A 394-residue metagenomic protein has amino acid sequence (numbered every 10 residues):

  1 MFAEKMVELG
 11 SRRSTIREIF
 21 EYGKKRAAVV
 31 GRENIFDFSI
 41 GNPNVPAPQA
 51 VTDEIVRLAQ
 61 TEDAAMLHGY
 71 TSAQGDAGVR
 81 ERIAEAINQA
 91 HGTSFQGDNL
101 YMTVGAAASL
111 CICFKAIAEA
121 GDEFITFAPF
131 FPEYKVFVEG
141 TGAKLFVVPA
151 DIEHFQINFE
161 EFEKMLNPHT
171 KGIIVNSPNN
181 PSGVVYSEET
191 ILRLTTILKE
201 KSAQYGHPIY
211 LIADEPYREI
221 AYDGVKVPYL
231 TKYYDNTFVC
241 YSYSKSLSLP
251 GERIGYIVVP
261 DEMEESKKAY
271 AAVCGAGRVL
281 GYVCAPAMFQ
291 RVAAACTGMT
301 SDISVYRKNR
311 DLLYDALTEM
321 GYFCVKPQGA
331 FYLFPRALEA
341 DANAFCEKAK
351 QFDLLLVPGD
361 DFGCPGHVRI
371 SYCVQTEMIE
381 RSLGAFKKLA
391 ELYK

Functional and structural regions predicted by a protein language model:
M1-I19, A27-Q60, Q74, G78 (+1 more regions): PLP-dependent class I/II
A65-L67: Pre-Walker A segment
